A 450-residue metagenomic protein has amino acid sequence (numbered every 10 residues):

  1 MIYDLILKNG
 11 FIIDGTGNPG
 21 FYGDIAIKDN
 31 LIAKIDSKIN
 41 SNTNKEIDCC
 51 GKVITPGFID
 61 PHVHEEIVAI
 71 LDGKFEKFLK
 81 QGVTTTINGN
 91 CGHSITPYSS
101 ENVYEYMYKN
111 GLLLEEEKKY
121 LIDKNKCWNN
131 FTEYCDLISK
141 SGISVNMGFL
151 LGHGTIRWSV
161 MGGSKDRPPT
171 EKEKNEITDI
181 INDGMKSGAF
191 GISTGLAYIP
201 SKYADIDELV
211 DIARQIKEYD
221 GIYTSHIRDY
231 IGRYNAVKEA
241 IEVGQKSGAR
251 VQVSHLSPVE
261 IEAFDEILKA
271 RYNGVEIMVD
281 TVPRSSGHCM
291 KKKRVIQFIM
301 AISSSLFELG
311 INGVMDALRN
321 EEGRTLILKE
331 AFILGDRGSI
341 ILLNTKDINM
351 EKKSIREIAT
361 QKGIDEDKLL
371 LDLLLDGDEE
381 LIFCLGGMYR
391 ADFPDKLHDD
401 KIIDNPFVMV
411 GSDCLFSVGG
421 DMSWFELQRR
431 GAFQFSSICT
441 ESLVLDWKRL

Functional and structural regions predicted by a protein language model:
M1-I6, F11-G57: Histidine-rich, glycine-flanked metal-binding segment
G10, N30, G51, H62 (+7 more regions): Divalent metal-coordination and catalytic microenvironments
S41, C49-K119, N125: Metal-associated gating/positioning segment near the N- to mid-region
D60-P61, T224-H226, V251-H255: Short catalytic-loop micro-motif centered on adjacent basic/acidic residues
G73-L79, D211-I212, E239-A240, A263-I267: A short acidic, amphipathic alpha-helical/loop segment
C91-S100, E105-K246: Hydrophobic, small-residue-rich alpha-helical packing segments that form membrane-like cores
C135-I138, I143-G163, P168-E171, I177-Y198 (+4 more regions): Active-site neighborhoods of metal-dependent hydrolases
